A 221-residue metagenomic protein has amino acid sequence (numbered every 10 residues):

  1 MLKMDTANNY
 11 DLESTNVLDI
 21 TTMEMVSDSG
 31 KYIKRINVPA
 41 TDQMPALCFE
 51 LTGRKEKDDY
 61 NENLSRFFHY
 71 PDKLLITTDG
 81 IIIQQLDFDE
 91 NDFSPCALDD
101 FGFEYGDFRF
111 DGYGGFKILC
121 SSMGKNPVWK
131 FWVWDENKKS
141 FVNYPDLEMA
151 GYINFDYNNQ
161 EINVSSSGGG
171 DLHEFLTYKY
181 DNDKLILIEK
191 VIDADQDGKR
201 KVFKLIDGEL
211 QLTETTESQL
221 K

Functional and structural regions predicted by a protein language model:
M1-F68, N158-K221: Acidic, small-residue rich beta-repeat scaffolds with periodic aromatic anchors
I36-N37, T52, A97-F108, A150-N163: Beta-propeller blade termini
A40-Q43, G106-G114: Residues in Ca2+-coordinating acidic/glycine-rich loops
P71, G124-F131, D171-T177: Structural motif
K73-A97, S140-G151, I162-N163, E189: Blade-edge motifs of beta-propeller repeat domains
R109-D111, D135-S140, N154-Y157, Y180-K184: A short, structured loop/turn motif at beta-sheet edges
G115-S121: Hydrophobic beta-strand segments that make up the repeating blades of beta-propeller and related beta-repeat
S121-N154: A contiguous binding-surface segment within folded domains or other stable secondary-structure elements
